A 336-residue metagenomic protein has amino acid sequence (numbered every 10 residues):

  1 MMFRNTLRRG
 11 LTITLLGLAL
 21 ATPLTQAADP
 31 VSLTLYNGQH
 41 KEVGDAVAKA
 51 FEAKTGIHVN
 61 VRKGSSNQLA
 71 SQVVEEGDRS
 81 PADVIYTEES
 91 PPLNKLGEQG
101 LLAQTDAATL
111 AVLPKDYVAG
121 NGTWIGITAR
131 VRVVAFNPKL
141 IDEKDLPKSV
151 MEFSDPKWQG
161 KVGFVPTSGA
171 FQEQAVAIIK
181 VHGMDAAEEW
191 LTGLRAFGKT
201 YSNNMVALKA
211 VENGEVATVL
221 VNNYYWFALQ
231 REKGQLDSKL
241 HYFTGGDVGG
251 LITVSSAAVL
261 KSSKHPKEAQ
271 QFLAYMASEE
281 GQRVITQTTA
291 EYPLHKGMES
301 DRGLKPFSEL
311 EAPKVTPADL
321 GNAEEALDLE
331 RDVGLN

Functional and structural regions predicted by a protein language model:
M1-T6: N-terminal secretory signal peptides that target proteins for export/translocation
G10-T22: Bacterial N-terminal signal peptides
T22-A28: Sec/Tat signal peptide C-region and signal peptidase I cleavage site
A28-N94, N336: Early extracytoplasmic/lumenal segment of secretory-pathway proteins
G38-E42, G64, Q68, S80-V216 (+1 more regions): Extracytoplasmic ligand-binding site segments that recognize negatively charged/polar headgroups
P91-K95, A217-S238: A ligand-binding cleft/hinge motif common to bilobed small-molecule-binding domains
S255-K314: Mature extracytoplasmic/periplasmic domains
R302-N336: Extracellular/periplasmic bilobal clamshell ligand-binding domains
